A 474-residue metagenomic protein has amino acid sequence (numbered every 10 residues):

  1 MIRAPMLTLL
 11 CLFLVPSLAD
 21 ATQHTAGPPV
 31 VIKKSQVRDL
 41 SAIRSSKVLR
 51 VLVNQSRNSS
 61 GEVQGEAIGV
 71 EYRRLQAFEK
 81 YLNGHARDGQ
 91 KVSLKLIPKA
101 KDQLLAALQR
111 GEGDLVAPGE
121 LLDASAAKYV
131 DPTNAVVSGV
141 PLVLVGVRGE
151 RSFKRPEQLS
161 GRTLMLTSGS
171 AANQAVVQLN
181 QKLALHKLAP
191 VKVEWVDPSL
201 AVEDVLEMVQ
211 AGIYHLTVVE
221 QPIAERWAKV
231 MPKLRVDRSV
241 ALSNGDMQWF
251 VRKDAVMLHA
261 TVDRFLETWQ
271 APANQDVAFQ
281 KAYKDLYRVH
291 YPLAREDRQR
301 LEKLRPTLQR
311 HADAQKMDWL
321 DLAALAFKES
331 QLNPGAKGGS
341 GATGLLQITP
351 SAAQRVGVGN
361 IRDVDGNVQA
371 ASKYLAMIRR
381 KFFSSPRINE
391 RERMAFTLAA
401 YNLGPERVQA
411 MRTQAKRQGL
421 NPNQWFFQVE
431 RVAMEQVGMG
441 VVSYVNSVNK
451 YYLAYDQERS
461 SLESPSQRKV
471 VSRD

Functional and structural regions predicted by a protein language model:
T22-A124, K128, W195-L200, E220 (+1 more regions): Extracytoplasmic small-molecule ligand-binding "clamshell" domains of the periplasmic binding protein/Venus flytrap
H24-I43, G69-Y81, V147-N173, I223 (+4 more regions): Extended ligand-binding regions for polar small-molecule ligands
R50-S59, Q64-H85, P141-L200, R295-T307: Bilobed "Venus flytrap"/periplasmic-binding protein-like clamshell domains and structurally analogous long
Q76, R87-Q158, P222-R226, M231-S243 (+4 more regions): Acidic, polar ligand-binding/catalytic clefts
L121, G146-A228, N360-V368, S372-S384: Pocket-lining segment of extracytoplasmic ligand-binding domains
K284-Q331, D365-V368, F382-P386: Export/targeting segments at the very N-terminus of extracytoplasmic proteins
G335-G359, D365-M377, N423-Q424, V448: Substrate-binding/active-site groove segments that recognize and process beta-1,4-linked N-acetyl-hexosamine
E392-R459: Catalytic and substrate-binding regions of cell-wall glycan-acting enzymes that process beta-1,4-linked
